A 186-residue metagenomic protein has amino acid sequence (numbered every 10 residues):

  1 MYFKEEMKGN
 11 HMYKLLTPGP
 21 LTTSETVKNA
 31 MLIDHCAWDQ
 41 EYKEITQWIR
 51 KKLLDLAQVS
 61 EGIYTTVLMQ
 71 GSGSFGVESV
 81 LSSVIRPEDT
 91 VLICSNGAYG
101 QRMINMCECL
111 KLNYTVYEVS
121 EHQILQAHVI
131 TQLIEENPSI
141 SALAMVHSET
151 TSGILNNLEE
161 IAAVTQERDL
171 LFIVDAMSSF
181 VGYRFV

Functional and structural regions predicted by a protein language model:
Y2-E5, T22-A30, K51-Q58, F75-P87 (+1 more regions): Short charge-dense sequence patches
Y2-Q40: N-terminal "arm"/small-domain region of PLP-dependent enzymes with the aminotransferase-like
T17, L21, I63, G76-V186: Conserved PLP-enzyme active-site core in the AAT-like
A30-S79, A98, R102-E108: Conserved N-terminal alpha-helix of the aminotransferase class I/II PLP-enzyme fold
